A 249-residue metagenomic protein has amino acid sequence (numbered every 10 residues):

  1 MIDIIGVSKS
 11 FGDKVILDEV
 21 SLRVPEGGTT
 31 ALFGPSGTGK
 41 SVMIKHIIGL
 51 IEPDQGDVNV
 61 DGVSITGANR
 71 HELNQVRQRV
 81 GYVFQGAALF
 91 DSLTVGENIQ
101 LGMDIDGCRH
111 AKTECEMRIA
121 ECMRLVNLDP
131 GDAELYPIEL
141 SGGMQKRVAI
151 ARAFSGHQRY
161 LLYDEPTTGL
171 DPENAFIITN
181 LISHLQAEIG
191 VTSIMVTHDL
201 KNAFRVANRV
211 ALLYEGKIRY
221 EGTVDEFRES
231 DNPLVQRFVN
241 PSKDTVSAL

Functional and structural regions predicted by a protein language model:
F33-P35: The feature captures the beta-strand-to-loop junction immediately N-terminal to the Walker
I48: Helix-to-loop junction immediately C-terminal to a conserved catalytic motif
K112-G131: Conserved ABC ATPase "signature" region
Y136-L140, M144: Conserved ABC ATPase signature
A153-F154: ABC ATPase C-loop
H157: Conserved catalytic motifs of ABC-family nucleotide-binding domains
L161-D164: Catalytic Walker B motif of ABC-type/P-loop ATPase nucleotide-binding domains
